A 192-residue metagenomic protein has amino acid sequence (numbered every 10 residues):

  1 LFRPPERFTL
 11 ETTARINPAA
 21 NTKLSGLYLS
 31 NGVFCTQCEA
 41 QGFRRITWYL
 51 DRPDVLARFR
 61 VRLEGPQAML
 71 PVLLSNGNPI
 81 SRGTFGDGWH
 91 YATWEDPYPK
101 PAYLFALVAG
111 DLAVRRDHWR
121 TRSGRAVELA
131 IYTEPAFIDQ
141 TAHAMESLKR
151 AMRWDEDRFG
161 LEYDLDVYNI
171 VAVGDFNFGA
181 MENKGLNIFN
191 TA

Functional and structural regions predicted by a protein language model:
L1-S30, G86-G88: A surface-exposed beta-strand-loop module
Y28-V33, F43: Intramembrane catalytic core of multi-pass membrane enzymes that act on lipidic substrates
C35-Q41, Y49-A192: Hydrophobic helix-coil surface modules that form long, contiguous segments used for peptide/substrate interaction
